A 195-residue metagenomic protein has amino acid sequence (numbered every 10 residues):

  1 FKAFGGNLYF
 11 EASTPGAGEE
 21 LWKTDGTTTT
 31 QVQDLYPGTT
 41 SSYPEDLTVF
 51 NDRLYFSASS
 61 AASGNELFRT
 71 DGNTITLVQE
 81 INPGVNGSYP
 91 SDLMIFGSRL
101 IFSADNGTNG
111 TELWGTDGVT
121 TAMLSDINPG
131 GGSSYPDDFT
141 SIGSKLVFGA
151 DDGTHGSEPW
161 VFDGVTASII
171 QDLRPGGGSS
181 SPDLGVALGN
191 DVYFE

Functional and structural regions predicted by a protein language model:
F1-E195: Feature 14080 marks short, conserved micro-sites in well-ordered regions that are central to protein function
